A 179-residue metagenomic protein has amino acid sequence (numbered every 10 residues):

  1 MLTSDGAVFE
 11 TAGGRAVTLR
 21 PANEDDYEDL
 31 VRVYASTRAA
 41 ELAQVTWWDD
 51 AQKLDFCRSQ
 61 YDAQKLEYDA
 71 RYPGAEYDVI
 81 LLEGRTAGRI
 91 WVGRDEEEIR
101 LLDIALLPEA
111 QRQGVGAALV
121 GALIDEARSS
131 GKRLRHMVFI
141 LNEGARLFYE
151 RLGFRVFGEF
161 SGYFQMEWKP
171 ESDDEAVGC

Functional and structural regions predicted by a protein language model:
L2-G13, P21-D25, R32-L102, L107-P108 (+5 more regions): Acetyl-CoA-dependent GNAT
R20-P21, Q113: Helix-turn-helix-type domain boundary/helix-start signal
Y68, Y149, F154: Conserved active-site tyrosine of GNAT-family acetyltransferases
I104-R112, V138-F139: A short, internal acetyl-CoA/4′-phosphopantetheine-binding micro-motif in the GNAT/acyltransferase core
R112-D125, L147-R151: Conserved acetyl-CoA-binding loop-helix of GNAT-fold acetyltransferases
R128-F139: Conserved GNAT acetyl-CoA-binding A-motif
N142: Conserved HGGG/HGGXW glycine-rich cap/lid loop of the alpha/beta-hydrolase fold
